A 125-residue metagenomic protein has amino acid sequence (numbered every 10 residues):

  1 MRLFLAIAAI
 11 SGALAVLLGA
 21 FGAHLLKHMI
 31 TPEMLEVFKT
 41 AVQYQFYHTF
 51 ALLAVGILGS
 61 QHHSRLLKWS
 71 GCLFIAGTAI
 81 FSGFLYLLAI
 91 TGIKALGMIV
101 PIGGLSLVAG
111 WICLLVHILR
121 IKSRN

Functional and structural regions predicted by a protein language model:
M1-N125: Polytopic transmembrane helical bundles with strong interfacial aromatic enrichment
